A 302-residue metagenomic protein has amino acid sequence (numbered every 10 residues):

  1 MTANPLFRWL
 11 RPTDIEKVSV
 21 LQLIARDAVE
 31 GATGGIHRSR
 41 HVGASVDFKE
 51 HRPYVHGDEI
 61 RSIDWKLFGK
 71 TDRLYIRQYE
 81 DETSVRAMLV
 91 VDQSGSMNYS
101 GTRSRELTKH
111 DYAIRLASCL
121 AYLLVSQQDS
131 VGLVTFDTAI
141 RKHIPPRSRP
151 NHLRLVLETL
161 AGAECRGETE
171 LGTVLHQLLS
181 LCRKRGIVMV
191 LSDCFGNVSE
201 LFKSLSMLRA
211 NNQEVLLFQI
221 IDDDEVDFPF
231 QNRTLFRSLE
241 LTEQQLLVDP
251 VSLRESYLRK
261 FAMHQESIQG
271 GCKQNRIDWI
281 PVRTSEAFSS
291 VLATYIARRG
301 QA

Functional and structural regions predicted by a protein language model:
M1-R40, E50, S180-G186, V198-A302: Von Willebrand factor type A / integrin I
M1-S148, I187-L191, N197, K203 (+3 more regions): An amphipathic, basic-hydrophobic helix/alpha-beta surface used to engage anionic, phosphate-rich ligands or surfaces
R61, T83, H152, G167 (+3 more regions): Helical mechanochemical/support elements of P-loop NTPase systems and associated helical scaffolds
M97, G101, L160-E164, R276-W279: Short amphipathic alpha-helical interaction patches enriched in hydrophobic/aromatic residues with interspersed Lys/Arg
D111, C165-G172, F195, R259-A262: Conserved phosphate-coordination/catalytic loops
I114, S118, L171-L175, F202 (+1 more regions): Short, well-ordered alpha-helical scaffold segments within catalytic/effector domains
K142-E158, A297-R298: Short, electropositive alpha-helical surface patch
H152-M189, V198-E200, I221-D222, V226: Von Willebrand factor
